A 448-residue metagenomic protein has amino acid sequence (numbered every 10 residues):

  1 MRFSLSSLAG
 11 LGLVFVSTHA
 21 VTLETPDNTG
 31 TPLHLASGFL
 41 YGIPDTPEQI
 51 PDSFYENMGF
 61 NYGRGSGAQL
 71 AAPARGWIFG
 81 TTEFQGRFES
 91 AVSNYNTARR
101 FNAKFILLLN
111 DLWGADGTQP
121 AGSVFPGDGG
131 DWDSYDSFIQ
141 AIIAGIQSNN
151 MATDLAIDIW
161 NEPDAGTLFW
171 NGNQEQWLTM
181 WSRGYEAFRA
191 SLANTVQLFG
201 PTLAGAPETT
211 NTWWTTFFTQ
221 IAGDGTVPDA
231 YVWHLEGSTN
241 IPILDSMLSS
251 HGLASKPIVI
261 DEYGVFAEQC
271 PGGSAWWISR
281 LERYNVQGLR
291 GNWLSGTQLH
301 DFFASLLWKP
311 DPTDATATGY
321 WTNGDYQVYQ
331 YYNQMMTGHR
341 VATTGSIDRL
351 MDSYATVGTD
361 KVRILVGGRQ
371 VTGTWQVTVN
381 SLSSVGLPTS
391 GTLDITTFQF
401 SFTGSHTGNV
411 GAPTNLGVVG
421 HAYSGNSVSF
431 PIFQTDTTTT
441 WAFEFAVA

Functional and structural regions predicted by a protein language model:
M1-A20: Fungal secretory targeting signals
V21-A68: Boundary/entry segment of secreted carbohydrate-active catalytic domains
T25-D27, I43-E56, A141, T210-I221 (+1 more regions): Short, acidic/polar
M58-P228, V232-T239: Substrate-binding cleft and catalytic face of glycoside hydrolase catalytic domains, especially the flexible beta-alpha
G225-G272: Glycoside hydrolase catalytic-domain groove-lining segments
E268-K361: Aromatic/acidic polysaccharide-binding cleft in carbohydrate-active enzymes
I347-F402: Carbohydrate-binding surface patches
V410-A448: C-terminal beta-strand-rich structural cap/linker in extracellular carbohydrate-active enzymes
